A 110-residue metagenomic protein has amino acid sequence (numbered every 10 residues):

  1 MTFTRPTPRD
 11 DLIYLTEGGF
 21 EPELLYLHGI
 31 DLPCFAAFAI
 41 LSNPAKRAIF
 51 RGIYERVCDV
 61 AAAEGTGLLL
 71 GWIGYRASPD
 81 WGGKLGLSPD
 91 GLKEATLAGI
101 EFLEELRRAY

Functional and structural regions predicted by a protein language model:
M1-Y110: Domain-level signal for soluble alpha/beta catalytic cores
